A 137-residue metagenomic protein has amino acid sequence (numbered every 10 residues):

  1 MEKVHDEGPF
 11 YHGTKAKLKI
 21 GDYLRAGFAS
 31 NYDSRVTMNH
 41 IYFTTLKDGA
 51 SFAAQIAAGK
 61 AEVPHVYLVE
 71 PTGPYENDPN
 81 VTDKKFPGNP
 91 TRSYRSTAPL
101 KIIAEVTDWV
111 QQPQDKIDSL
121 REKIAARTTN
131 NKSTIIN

Functional and structural regions predicted by a protein language model:
M1-I41, Q55-I56: ADP-ribose/NAD+-binding catalytic cleft of ART/PARP-like enzymes
H5, G13-K15, D22-Y23, K60-N137: Active-site and NAD+-binding cores of ADP-ribose-processing enzymes
F43-T45: Conserved aromatic
K47-A61: Short active-site loop/helix that positions an aromatic residue
